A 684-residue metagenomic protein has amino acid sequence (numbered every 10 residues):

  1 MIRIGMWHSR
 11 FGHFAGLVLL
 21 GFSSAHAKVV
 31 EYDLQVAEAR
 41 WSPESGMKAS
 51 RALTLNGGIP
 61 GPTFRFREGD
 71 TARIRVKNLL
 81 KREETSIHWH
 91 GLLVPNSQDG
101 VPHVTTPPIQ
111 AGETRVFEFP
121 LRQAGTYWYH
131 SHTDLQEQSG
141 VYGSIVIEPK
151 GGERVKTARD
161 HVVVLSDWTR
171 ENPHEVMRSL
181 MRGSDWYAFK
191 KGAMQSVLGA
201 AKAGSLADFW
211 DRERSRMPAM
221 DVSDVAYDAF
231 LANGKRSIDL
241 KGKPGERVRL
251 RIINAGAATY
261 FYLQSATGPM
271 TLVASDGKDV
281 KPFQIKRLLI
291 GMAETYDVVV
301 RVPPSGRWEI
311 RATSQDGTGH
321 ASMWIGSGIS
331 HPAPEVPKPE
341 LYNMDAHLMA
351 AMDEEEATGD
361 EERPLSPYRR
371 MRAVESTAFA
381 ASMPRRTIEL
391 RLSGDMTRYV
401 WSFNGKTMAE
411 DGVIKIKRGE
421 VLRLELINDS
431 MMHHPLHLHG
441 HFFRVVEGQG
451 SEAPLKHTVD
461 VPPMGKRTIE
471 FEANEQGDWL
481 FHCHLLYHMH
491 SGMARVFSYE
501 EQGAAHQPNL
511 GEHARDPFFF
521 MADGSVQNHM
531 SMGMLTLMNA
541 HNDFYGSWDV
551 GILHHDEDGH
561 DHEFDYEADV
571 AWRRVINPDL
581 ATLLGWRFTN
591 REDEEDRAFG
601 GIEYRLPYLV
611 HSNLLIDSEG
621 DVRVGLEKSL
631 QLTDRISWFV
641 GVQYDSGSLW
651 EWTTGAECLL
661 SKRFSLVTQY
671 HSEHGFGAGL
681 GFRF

Functional and structural regions predicted by a protein language model:
A27-M292, V298-V299, S330-R363, L390-G394 (+3 more regions): Histidine-centered copper-binding motifs that mark active-site loops of extracellular/periplasmic copper enzymes
Y32, L390, E512-S531, N539-W548 (+3 more regions): Transmembrane beta-strand segments of Gram-negative outer membrane beta-barrel proteins
D516-F520, Q527-S531, H562-A568, E594-A598 (+3 more regions): Residues that define the transmembrane beta-barrel architecture of outer-membrane proteins
A522-G524, G546-W548, T582-L584, S612-L614 (+3 more regions): Membrane-embedded beta-strand positions of outer-membrane beta-barrel proteins
M534-T536, D569-R573, G601-E603, G625-K628 (+2 more regions): Outer-membrane beta-barrel architecture
A540-N542, V575-D579, R605-L609, Q631-R635 (+2 more regions): Outer-membrane beta-barrel channels and translocator barrels
H541, T589-Q643: Detector for outer-membrane/organellar transmembrane beta-barrel domains, recognizing the amphipathic beta-strand
T654-C658, K662, S672-F684: Outer-membrane beta-barrel "beta-signal"
